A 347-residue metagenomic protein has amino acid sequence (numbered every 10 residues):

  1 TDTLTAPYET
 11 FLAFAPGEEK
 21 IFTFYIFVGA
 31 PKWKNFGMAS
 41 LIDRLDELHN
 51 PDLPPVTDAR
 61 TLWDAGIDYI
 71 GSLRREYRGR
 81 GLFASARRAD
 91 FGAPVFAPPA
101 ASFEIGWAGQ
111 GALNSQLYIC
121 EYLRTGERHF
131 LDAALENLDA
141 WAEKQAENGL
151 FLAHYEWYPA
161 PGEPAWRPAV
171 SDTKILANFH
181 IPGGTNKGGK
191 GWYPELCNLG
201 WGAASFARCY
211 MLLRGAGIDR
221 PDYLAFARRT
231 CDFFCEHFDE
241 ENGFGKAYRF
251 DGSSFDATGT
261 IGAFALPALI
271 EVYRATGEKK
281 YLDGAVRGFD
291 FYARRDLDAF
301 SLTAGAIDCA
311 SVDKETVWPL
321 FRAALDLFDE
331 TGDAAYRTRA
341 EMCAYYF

Functional and structural regions predicted by a protein language model:
T1-W201, M211-D222, D232: Carbohydrate-recognition beta-sandwich/jelly-roll modules in extracellular/periplasmic carbohydrate-active proteins
W63-R75, C235-E236, E240, T276 (+4 more regions): Non-catalytic carbohydrate-binding regions of carbohydrate-active enzymes
A112-R128, W201-D219, A263-E278, P319-A335: Well-ordered alpha-helical scaffold segments within catalytic/enzyme domains
C120, A140-E143, E147, R208 (+8 more regions): Positions within ordered alpha-helical repeat solenoids
R128, K144-N148, A216, E241 (+3 more regions): Alpha-solenoid repeat scaffolds
G188-G202, F238-T260, A285, D290-Y292 (+1 more regions): Catalytic cores of eukaryotic secretory-pathway lumenal/extracellular enzymes that build and remodel glycoconjugates
